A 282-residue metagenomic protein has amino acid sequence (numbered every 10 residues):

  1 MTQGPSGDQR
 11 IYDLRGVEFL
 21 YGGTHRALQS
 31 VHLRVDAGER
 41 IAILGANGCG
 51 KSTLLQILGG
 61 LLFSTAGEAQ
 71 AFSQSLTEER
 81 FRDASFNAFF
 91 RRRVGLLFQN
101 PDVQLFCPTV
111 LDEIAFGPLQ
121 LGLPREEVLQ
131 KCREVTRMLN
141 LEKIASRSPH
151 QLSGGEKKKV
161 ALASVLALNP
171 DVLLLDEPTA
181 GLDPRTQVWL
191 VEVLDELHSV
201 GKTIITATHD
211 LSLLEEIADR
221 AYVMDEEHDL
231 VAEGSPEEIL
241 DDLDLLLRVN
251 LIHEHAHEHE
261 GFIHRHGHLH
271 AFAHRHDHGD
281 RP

Functional and structural regions predicted by a protein language model:
G59: Helix-to-loop junction immediately C-terminal to a conserved catalytic motif
G67-E79: Conserved ABC transporter NBD signature motif
E126-I144: Conserved ABC ATPase "signature" region
S148-L152, E156: Conserved ABC ATPase signature
L173-D176: Catalytic Walker B motif of ABC-type/P-loop ATPase nucleotide-binding domains
T208-H209: H-loop/switch region of ABC-family ATPase nucleotide-binding domains
E237, D241-P282: ABC ATPase nucleotide-binding domains
